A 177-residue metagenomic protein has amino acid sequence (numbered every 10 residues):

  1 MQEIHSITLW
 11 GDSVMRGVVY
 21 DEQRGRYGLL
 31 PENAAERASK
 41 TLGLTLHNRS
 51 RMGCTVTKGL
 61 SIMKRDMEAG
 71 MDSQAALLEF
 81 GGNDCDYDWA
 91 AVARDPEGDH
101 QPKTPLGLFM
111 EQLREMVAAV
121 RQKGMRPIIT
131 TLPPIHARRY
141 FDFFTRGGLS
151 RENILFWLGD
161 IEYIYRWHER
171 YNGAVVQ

Functional and structural regions predicted by a protein language model:
M1-S50, D66-D72, A76: Serine-esterase "nucleophile elbow" of acetyl-processing enzymes
Q2, K64-Q177: Alpha-helical cap/lid subdomain in secreted, periplasmic, or secretory-pathway luminal O-acyl-processing enzymes
P31, G59-L60, Q112-L113: Amphipathic coiled-coil/heptad-repeat helices and related helical stalk/stem segments that mediate oligomerization
S50-M52, G82: Short glycine-rich, polar/acidic loop-and-turn segments at beta strand-coil junctions
M52-C54, P133: Short, solvent-exposed coil/turn elements at secondary-structure transition points
C54-M63: Structural motif
